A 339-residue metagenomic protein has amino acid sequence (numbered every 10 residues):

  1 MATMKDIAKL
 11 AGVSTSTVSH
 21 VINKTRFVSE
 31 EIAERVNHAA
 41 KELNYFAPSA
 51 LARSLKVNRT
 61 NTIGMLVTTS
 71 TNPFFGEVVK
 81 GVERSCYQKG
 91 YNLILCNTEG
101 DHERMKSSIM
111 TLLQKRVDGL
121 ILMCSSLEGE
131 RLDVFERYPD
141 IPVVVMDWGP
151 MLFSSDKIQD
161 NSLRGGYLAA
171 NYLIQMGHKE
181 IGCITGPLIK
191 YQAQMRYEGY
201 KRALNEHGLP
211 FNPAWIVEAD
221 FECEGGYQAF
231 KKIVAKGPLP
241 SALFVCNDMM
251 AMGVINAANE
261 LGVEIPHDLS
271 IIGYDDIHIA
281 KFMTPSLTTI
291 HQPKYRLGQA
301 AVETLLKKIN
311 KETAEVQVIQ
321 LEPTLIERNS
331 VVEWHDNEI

Functional and structural regions predicted by a protein language model:
M1-A2, K41-F74, V78-K80, Q88-K89 (+1 more regions): N-terminal helix-turn-helix/winged-helix DNA-binding helices and compositionally similar short basic alpha-helical
M1-R59: N-terminal helix-turn-helix DNA-binding module of bacterial transcription factors
C86-N97, K201-E224: Short beta-strand elements in bilobed, periplasmic/extracellular small-molecule ligand-binding domains
N92, G100, L122-L168, I189 (+3 more regions): Flexible loop/hinge segments that line or gate small-molecule binding clefts
I109, R116-C124, G182-I184, G237-N247 (+1 more regions): Periplasmic-binding protein-like
I158-C183, M195-R202, C223-K232, A251 (+1 more regions): Hydrophobic alpha-helical segments within soluble ligand-binding/sensing domains
A169-H207, A214, Q317-V331: An alpha-beta-alpha
A229-I339: Flexible loop/turn connectors
